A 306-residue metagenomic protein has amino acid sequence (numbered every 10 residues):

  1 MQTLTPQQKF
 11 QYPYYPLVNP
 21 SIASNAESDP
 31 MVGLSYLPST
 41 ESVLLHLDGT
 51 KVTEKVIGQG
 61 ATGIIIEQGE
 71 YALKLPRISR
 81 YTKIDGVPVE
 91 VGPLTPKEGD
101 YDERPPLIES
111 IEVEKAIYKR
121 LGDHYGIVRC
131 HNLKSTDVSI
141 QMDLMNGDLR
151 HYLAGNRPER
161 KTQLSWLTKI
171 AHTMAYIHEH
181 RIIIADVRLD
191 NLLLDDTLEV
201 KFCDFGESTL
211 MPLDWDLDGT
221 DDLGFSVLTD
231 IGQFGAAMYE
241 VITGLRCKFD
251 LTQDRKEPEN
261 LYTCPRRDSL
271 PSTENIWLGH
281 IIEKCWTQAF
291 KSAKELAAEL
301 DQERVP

Functional and structural regions predicted by a protein language model:
M1-V56: Juxta-kinase regulatory segment immediately upstream of eukaryotic protein kinase catalytic domains
P30-L37, L45, T50-R120: ATP-binding glycine-rich loop module of kinase domains
Y71, G126, I140, K201-D204: Protein kinase-like catalytic core scaffold
L107, G122, G126-S165: Conserved structural core of kinase catalytic domains
Y118, A171-M174, M238, I282: Hydrophobic core positions within the conserved protein kinase catalytic domain
T162-Y176: Conserved alphaE helix
M174, H178-D195: Catalytic-loop of the protein kinase fold
E199-E299: C-lobe/activation-segment region of protein kinase-like
